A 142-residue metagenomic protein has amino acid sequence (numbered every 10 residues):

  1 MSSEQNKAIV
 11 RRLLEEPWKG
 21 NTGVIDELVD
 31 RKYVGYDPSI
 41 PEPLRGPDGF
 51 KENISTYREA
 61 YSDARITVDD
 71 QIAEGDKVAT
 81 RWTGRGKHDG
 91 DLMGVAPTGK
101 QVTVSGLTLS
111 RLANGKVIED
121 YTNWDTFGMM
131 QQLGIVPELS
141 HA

Functional and structural regions predicted by a protein language model:
M1-A142: C-terminal and inter-domain tail/linker signature
